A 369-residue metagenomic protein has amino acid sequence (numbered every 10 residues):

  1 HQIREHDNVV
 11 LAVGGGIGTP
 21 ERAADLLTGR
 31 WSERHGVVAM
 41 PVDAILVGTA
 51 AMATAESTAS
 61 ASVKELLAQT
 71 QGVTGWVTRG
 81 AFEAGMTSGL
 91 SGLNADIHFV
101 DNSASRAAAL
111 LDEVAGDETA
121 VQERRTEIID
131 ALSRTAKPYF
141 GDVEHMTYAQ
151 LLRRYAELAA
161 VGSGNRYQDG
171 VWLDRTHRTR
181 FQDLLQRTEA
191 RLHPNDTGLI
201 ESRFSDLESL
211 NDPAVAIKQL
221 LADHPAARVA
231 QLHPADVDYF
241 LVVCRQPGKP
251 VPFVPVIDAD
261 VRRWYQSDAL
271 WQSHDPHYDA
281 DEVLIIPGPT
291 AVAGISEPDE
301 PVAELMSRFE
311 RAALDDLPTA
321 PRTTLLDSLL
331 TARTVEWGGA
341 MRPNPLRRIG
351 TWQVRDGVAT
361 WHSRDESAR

Functional and structural regions predicted by a protein language model:
H1-G14, G18, R22: Alpha-helix-loop-beta-strand connector modules within alpha/beta enzyme cores
Q2-N8, L27-R369: Conserved active-site-proximal phosphate/metal-binding subdomains
